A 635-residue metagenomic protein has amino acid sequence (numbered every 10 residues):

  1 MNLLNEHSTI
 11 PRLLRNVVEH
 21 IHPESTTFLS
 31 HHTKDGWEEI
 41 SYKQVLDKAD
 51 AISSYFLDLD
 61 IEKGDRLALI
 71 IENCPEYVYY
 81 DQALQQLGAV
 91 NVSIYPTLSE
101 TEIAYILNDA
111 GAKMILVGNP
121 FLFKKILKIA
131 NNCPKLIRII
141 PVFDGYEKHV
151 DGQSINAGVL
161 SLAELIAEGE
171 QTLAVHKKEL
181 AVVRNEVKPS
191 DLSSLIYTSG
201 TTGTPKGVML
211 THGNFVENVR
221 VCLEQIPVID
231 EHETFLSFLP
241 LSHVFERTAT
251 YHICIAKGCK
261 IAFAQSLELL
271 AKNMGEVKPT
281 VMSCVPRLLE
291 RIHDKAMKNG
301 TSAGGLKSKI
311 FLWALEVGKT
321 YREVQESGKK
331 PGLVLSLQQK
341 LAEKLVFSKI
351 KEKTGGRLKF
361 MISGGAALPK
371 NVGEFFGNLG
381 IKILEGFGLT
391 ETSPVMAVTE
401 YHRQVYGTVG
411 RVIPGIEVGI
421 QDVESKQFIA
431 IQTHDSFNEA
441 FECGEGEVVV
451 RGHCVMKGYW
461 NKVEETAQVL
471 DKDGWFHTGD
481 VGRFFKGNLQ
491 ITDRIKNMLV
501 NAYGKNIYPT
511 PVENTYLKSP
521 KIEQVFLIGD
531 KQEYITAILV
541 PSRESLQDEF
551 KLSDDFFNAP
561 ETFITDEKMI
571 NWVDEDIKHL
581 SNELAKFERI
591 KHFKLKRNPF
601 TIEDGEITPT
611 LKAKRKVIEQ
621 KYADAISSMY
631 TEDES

Functional and structural regions predicted by a protein language model:
R15-I40, R597-P599: AMP-dependent adenylate-forming
T27, I140-P141, V159, E164-Y197 (+2 more regions): Conserved pre-ATP/AMP-binding loop-to-beta segment of ANL
F28-C74, V78-Q82, S99-A104, S161-E164: Conserved AMP-binding/adenylate-forming core of the ANL superfamily
E39-K43, A163, E186, S193-V219: Conserved AMP-binding A3 loop
Q86-E168, W572: Structural core segment of the AMP-binding/adenylate-forming
V216-S237, L241-F347, R357: Conserved AMP-binding/adenylation subdomain of ANL enzymes
S436-N501: Conserved ATP-binding/catalytic segment of the ANL
Q524-L527, N571-S635: Conserved C-terminal "lid"/linker of ANL adenylate-forming enzymes
